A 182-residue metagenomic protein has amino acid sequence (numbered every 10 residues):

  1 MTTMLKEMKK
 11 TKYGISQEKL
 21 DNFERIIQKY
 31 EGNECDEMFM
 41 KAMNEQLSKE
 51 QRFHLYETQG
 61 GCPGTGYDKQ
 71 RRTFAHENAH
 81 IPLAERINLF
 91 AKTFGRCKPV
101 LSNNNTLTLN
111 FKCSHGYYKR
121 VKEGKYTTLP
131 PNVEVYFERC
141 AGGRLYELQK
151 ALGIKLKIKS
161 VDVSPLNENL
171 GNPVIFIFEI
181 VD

Functional and structural regions predicted by a protein language model:
M1-N132, K157, N167, G171-P173 (+1 more regions): N-terminal accessory segment detector
V133-G153: Active-site helix/loop of acyl-thioester processing domains in fatty-acid/polyketide metabolism, spanning hotdog-fold
D162-S164: Cys/His-clustered metal-coordination modules, chiefly Zn-binding fingers
F178: Active-site-adjacent beta-strand/loop module that shapes the phosphate/pyrophosphate-binding cleft
